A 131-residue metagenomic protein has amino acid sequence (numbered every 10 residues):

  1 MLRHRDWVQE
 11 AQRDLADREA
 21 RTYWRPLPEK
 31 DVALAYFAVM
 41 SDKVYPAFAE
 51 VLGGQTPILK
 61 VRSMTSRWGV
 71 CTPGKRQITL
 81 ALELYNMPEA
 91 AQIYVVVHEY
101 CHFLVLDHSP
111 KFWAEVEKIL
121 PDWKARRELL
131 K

Functional and structural regions predicted by a protein language model:
L2-Y94, F103-K131: Active-site-proximal or metal-binding-adjacent scaffold patches in catalytic folds
E99: Walker B catalytic acidic pair
